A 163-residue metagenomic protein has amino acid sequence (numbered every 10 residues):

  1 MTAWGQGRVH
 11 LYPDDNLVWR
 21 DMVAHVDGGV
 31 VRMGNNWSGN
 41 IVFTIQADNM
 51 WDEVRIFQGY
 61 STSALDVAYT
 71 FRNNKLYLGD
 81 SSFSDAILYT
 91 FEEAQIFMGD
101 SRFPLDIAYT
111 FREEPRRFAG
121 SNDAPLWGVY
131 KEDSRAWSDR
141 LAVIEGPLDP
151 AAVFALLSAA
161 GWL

Functional and structural regions predicted by a protein language model:
M1-L163: Long terminal segments
